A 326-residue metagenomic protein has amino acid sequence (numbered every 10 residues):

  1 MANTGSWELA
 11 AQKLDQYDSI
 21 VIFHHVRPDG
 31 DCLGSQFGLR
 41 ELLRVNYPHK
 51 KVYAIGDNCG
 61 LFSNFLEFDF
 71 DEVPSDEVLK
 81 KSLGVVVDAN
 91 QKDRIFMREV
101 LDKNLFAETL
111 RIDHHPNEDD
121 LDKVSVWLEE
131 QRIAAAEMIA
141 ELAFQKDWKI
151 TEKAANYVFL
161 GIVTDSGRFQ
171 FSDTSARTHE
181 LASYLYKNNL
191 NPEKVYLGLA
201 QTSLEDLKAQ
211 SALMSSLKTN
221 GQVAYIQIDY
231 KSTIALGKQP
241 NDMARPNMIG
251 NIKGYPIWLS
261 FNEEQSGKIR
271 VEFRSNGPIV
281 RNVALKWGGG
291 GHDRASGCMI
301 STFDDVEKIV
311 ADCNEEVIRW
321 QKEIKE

Functional and structural regions predicted by a protein language model:
M1-L9, L101-L110, Q131-A135, I139: An acidic intrinsically disordered interaction segment
A2-H24, G34-F65, P74-S82, T164-K286 (+1 more regions): Hydrophobic helix-and-loop "lid/oligomerization" segment in the mid-to-C-terminal part of catalytic domains
F23, R27, V86, R111 (+1 more regions): Generic enzyme active-site microenvironment
R27-P28, A89-K92, H115-N117, Y230-T233 (+1 more regions): Short glycine-rich anion-binding loops that position phosphate/pyrophosphate groups of nucleotides and phosphorylated
D29-L33: Short N-terminal binding/cap micro-motifs at the start of the first secondary-structure element
G38-R40, L101-N104, W127-L128, E180: Glycine-rich, phosphate-binding/catalytic loops in enzymes
N64-S125: Active-site cofactor/cluster-binding pocket
H114-L181: Short alpha-helices
